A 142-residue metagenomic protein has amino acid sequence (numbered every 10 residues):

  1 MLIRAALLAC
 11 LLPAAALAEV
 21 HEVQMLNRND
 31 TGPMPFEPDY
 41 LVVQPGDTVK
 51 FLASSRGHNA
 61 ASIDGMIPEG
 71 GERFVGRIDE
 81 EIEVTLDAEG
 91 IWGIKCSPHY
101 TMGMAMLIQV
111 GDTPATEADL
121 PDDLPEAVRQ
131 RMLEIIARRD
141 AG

Functional and structural regions predicted by a protein language model:
M1-A9: Sec-dependent signal peptide recognition, specifically the positively charged N-region followed immediately by
C10-L11, T101: Charged, amphipathic alpha-helical interaction segments
P13-A15: N-terminal signal peptide c-region/cleavage motif recognized by signal peptidases
A18-G142: Extracytoplasmic copper-binding redox domains, predominantly the cupredoxin/blue-copper superfamily
